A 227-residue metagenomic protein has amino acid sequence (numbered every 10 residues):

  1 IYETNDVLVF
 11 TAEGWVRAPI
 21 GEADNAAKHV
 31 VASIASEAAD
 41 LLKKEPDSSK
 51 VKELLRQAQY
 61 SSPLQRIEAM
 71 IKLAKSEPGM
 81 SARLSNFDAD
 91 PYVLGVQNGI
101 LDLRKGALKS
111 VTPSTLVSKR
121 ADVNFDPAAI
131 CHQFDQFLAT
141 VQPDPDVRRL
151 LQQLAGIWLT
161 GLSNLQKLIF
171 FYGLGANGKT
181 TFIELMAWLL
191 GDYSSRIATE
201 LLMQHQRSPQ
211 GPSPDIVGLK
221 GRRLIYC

Functional and structural regions predicted by a protein language model:
I1-G21, V51-L55, N86-D88, V93 (+1 more regions): P-loop NTPase catalytic core of nucleic-acid-dependent motor ATPases
V9-I71: Short, small/acidic-rich helices and loops at N termini and domain boundaries of DNA replication/processing enzymes
E53-I100: Extended, Lys/Arg-enriched charged tracts that mediate electrostatic binding to polyanionic substrates
